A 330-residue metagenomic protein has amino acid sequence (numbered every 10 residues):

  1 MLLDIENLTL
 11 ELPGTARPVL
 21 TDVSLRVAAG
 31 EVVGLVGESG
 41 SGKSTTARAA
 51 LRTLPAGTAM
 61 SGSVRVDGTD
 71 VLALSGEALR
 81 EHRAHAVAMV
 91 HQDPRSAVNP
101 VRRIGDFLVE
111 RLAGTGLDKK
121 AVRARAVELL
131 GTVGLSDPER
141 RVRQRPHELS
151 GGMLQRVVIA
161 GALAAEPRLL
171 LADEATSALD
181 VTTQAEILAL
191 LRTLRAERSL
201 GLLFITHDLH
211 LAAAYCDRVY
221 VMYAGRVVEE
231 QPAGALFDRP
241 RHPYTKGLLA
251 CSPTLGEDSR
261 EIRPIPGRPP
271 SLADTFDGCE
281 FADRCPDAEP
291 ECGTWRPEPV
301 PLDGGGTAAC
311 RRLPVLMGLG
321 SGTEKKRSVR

Functional and structural regions predicted by a protein language model:
M1-D238, V315-R330: ABC transporter nucleotide-binding domains
E139-R140, E230-R330: Short catalytic/signature loops enriched in Gly
